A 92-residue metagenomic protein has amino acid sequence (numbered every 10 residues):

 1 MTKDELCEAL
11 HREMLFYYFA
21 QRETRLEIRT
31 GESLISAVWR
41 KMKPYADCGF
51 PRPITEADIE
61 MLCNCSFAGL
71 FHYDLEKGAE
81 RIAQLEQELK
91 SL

Functional and structural regions predicted by a protein language model:
K3-E27: Short terminal alpha-helical segments
L6, I82-L85, L89-L92: The feature captures the hydrophobic core positions of alpha-helical coiled-coils
F19-A83: Acidic, low-complexity, intrinsically disordered interaction modules
